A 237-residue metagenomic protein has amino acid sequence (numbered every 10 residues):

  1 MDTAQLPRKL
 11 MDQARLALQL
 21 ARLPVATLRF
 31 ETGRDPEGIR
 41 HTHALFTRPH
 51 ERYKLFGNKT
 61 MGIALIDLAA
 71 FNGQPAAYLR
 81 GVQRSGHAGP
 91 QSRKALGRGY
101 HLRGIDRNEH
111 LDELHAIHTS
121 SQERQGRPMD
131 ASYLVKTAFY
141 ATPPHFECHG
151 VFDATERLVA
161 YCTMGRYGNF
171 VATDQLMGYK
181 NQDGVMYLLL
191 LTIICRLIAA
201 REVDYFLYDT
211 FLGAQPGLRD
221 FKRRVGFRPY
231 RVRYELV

Functional and structural regions predicted by a protein language model:
M1-T60, G81, Y167-P229: Acyl-donor binding region in acyl/amide transferases
E51, Y78-Q182, I194-L197, L212: A conserved beta-strand-loop-helix scaffold within acyl/acetyltransferase catalytic domains
L55-Y78: Structured beta-strand-rich cores of soluble
A64, R228-V237: Conserved catalytic-core motifs of GNAT/GCN5-like acyltransferases
A70-N72, S120, A214, R228: Short loop/turn segments at secondary-structure transitions that flank enzyme active sites
I105, L207-Y208, V232-R233: Residue-level detector of family-conserved "landmark" positions at structurally sensitive sites
Q125, M129, D204, V232-R233: Secondary-structure transition/capping residues
